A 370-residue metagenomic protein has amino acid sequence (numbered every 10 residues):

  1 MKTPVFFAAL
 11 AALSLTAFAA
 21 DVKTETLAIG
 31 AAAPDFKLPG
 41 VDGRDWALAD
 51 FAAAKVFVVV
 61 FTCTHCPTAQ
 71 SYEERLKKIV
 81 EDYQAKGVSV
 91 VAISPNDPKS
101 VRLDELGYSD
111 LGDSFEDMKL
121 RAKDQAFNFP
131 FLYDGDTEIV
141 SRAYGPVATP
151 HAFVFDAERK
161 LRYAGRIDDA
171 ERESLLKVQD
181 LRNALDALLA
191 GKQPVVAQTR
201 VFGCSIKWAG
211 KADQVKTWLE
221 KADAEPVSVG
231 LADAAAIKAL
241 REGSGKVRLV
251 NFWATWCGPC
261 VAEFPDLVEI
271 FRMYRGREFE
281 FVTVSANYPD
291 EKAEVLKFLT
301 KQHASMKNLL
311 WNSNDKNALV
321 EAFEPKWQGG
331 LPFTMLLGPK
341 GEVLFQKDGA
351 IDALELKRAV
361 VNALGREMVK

Functional and structural regions predicted by a protein language model:
M1-F7: Bacterial N-terminal signal peptides that target proteins for export
F7-T16: Bacterial N-terminal signal peptides
A17-D35, K177-V178, A184, L188 (+3 more regions): N-proximal helix/coil linker or "cap" segments that precede and/or mark the start of modular domains
F36-F57, S228-R248, V268-Y274: A short beta-strand-turn-helix
L38-D82: N-terminal, post-signal-peptide region of Sec/Tat-exported proteins
F51-Q70, L240-V261: Short active-site neighborhood of thiol/selenol oxidoreductases, capturing the structured segment around
Q70-D124, G135-S141, V261-H303, N314-E321: Structural microenvironment flanking redox-active thiols in thiol-disulfide oxidoreductases
Q125-F127, D136-L181, Q302-A304, W311-V361: Thiol/disulfide oxidoreductase modules built on the thioredoxin-like
